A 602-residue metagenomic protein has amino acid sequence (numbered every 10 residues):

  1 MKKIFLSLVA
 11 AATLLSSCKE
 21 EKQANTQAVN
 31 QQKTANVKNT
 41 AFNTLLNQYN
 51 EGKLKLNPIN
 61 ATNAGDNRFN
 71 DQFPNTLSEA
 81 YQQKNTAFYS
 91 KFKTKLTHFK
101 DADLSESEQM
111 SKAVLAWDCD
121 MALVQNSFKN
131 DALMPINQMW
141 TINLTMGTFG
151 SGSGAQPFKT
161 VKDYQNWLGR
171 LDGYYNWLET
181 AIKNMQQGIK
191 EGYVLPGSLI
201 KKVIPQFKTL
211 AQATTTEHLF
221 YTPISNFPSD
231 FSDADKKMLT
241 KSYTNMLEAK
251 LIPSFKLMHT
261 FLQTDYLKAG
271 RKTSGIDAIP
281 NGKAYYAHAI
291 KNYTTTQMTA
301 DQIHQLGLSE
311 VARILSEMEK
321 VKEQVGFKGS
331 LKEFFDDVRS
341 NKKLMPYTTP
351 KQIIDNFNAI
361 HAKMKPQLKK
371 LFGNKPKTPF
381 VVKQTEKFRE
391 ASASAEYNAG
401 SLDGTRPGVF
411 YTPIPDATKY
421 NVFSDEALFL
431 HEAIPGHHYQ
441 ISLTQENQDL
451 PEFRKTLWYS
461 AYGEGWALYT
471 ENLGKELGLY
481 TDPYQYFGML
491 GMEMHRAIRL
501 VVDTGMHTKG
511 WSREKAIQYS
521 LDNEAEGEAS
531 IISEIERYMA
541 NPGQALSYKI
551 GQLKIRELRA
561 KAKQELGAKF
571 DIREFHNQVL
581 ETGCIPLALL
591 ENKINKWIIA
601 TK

Functional and structural regions predicted by a protein language model:
K2-L8: Sec-dependent signal peptide recognition, specifically the positively charged N-region followed immediately by
L8-V9, K569: Non-catalytic, surface-exposed connector residues within folded enzymatic/regulatory domains
V9-A10, T444: Enrichment for repetitive, rod-forming helical segments
A10-A12, I594: Generic low-complexity, intrinsically disordered sequence content enriched in small uncharged/hydrophobic residues
L14-S17: C-terminal motif of bacterial Sec signal peptides marking the signal peptidase cleavage site
K19-K602: N-terminal maturation segment of proteins
